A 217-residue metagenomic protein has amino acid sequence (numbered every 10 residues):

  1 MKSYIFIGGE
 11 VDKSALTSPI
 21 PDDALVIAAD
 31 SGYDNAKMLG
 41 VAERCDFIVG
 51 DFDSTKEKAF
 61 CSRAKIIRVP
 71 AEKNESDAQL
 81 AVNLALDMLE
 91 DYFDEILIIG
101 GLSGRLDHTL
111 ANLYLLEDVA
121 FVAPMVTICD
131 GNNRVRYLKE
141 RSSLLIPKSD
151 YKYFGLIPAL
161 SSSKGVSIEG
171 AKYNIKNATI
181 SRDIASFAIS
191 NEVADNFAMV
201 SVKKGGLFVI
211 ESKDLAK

Functional and structural regions predicted by a protein language model:
M1-F60: N-terminal beta-strand-loop-alpha-helix module at the start of alpha/beta ligand-binding or catalytic domains
K13-A15, N35, E75-Q79, R105-A111: Short glycine/serine/threonine-rich phosphate/pyrophosphate-binding segments that cradle anionic phosphate groups
P19-D23, A42-R44, L113-E117, S143 (+2 more regions): Short, solvent-exposed amphipathic alpha-helical segments in soluble enzyme and RNA/protein-processing domains
A64-D91: Short phosphate-binding loop-to-helix
K65-P70, V126-T127, K152-G155, S162: A glycine-rich helix N-cap at a beta->alpha junction
E95-L145: Anionic-ligand-binding alpha/beta catalytic cores of soluble enzymes and soluble regulatory domains that recognize
L138-K217: Long, charged alpha-helical interface segments
